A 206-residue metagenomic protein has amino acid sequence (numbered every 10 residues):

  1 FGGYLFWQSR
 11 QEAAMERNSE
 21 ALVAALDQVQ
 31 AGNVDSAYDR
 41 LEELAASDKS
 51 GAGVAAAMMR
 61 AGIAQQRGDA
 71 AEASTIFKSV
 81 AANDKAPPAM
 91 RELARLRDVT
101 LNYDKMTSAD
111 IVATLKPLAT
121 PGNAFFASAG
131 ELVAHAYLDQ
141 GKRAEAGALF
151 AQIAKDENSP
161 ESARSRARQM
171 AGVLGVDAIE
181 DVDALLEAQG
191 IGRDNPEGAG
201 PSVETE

Functional and structural regions predicted by a protein language model:
F1-F6, A37-A45, A73-A81, A178-E180: Short N-terminal helix-initiation segments at or just after the protein's N-terminus
F1-V23: Long, contiguous interaction/recruitment modules in multidomain scaffold/adaptor proteins
W7-S9, I179-E206: Intrinsically disordered, low-complexity, charge-biased linker/tail regions
Q8, E12-M15, A46, D84 (+2 more regions): A generic helix-loop boundary/linker signal
E12, A31, E161: Charge-dense, low-complexity intrinsically disordered segments
M15-A55: Short extracytoplasmic
A52, A64-G192: Soluble extracytoplasmic domains of inner/organellar membrane proteins
M58-M59: Early exported N-terminus immediately downstream of N-terminal targeting peptides
